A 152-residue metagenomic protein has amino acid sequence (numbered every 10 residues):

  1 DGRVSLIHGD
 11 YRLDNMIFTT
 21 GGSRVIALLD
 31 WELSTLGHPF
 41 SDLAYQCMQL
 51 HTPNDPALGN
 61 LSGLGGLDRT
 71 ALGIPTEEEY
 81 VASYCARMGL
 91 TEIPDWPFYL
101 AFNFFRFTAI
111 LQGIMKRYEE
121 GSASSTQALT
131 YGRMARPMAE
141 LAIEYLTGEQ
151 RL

Functional and structural regions predicted by a protein language model:
D1, R87-T91: Contiguous beta-strand/loop segments that form the cofactor/metal-binding neighborhood of enzyme cores
D1-C47: Active-site acidic catalytic loop and adjacent metal/ATP-binding pocket of ATP-dependent phosphoryl transfer enzymes
S5, I17-A27, P56, T91-E92 (+1 more regions): Conserved NTP-binding catalytic cores of kinases and kinase-like/nucleotidyltransferase enzymes across multiple kinase
L6, P56-N60, I93-W96, Q127: Short, hydrophobic secondary-structure boundary micro-motifs
T35, L72-T76, M134: A generic short alpha-helical patch detector that favors 3-5-residue windows in or near N-terminal regions
S41-M88, F102-E120, Y145: Active-site activation/catalytic loop segments of kinase-like enzymes and analogous catalytic loops in related
T91-N103: All-alpha amphipathic helical-bundle segments outside canonical DNA-binding/catalytic cores that form hydrophobic
A109-L152: Regulatory N- and C-terminal appendages and interdomain linkers associated with kinase/kinase-like NTP transferase
